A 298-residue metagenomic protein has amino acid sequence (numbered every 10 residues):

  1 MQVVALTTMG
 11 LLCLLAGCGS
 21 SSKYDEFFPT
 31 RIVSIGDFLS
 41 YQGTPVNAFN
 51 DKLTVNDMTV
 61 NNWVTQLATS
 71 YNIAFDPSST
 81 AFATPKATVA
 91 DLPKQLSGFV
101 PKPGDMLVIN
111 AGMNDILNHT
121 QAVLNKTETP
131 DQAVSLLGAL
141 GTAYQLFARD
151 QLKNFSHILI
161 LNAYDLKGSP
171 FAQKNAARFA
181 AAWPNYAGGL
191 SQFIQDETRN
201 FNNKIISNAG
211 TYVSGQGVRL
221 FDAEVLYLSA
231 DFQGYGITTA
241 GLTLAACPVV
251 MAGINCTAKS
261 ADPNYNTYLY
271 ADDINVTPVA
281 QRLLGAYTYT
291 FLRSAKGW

Functional and structural regions predicted by a protein language model:
M1-A16: Sec-dependent bacterial lipoprotein signal peptides
L12-I32, K296-W298: Bacterial Sec-dependent N-terminal signal peptides
T30-A48, P278: Catalytic nucleophile-elbow at a beta strand-turn-alpha helix junction centered on a G-D-S/GDSL motif, marking
I35-L39, F82-A87, I109-N114, L161-L166 (+3 more regions): Active-site-proximal beta-strand/loop segments in catalytic clefts of secreted hydrolases
A48-T142: Conserved SGNH/GDSL esterase-like catalytic core that processes O-acyl groups on lipids and polysaccharides
S70-A74, A143-L159, G189-L190, D196-F221: A structural motif corresponding to the C-terminal end of an alpha-helix and its immediate exit/capping segment
N118-V134, L166-R199: Serine-dependent acyl-ester chemistry module
A172-Q195, N208-T211, G215-N275: Mobile gating loops/cap/lid regions near enzyme active sites that modulate substrate access
